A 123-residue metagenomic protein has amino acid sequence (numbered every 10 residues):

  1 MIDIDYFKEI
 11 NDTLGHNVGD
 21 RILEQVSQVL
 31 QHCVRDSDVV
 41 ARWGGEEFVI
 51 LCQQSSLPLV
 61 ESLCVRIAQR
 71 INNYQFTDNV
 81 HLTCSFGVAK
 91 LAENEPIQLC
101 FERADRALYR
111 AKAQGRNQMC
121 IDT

Functional and structural regions predicted by a protein language model:
M1, Y6-Q54, P58, S62 (+1 more regions): Cytosolic catalytic cores of cyclic-nucleotide second-messenger enzymes
D12, H16, Q53-Q54, F76 (+2 more regions): Short, conserved catalytic or interaction motifs in soluble domains
N17, W43, N79-T83, E102 (+1 more regions): A generic fold-level signal
H32-S37, A68-N79, R110: Short catalytic/binding micro-motifs of nucleotide second-messenger systems
R42, I71-C84, C120: Catalytic core regions of nucleotide second-messenger enzymes
E61-C64, K90-T123: Catalytic-core segments of nucleotide cyclases and related cyclic-nucleotide turnover enzymes
